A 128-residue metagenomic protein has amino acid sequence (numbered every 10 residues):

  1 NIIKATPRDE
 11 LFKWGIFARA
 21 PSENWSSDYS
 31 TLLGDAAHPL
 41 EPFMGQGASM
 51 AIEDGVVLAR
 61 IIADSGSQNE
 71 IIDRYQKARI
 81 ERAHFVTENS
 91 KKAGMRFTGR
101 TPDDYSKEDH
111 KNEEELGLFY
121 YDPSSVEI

Functional and structural regions predicted by a protein language model:
N1-I2: Oxyanion-binding "anion nests"
A5: Conserved small-domain helix->loop->beta segment predominantly found in fold-type I
R8-R96: Conserved mid-domain beta->alpha element of the FAD-binding
A59-I61, T101-D104, E113-L116: Short, surface-exposed, polar/charged, turn-prone segments marking secondary-structure boundaries
R74, D104, L118-Y120: Intrinsically disordered, low-complexity N-terminal regions enriched in serine/proline/glycine with scattered basic
T87, F97-D104, H110: Active-site-adjacent segment of FAD-dependent monooxygenases/related oxidoreductases
E108-I128: Tryptophan-rich aromatic "cage" segments
